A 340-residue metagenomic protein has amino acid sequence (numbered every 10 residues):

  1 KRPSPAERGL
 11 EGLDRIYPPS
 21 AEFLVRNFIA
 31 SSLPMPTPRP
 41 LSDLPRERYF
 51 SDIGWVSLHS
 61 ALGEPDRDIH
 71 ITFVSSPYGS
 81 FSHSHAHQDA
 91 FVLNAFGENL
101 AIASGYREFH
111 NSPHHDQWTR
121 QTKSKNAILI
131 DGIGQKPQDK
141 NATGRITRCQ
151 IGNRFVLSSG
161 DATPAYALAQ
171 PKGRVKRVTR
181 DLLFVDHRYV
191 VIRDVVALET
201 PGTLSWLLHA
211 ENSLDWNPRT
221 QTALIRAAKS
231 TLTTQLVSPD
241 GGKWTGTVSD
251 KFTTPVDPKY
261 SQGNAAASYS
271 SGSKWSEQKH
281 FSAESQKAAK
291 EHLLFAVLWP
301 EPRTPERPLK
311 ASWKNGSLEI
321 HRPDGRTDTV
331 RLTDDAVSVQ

Functional and structural regions predicted by a protein language model:
K1-L100, I151-G152, A283, A288-L294 (+1 more regions): Carbohydrate-active enzyme catalytic cores, enriched for enzymes that act on polyanionic acidic polysaccharides
R8-I16, R107-Q340: CBM-like, beta-strand-rich accessory domains located in the C-terminal region of large, secreted polysaccharide-active
A101-Y106: Catalytic Cys-His active-site segments of thiol-dependent hydrolases/isopeptidases
